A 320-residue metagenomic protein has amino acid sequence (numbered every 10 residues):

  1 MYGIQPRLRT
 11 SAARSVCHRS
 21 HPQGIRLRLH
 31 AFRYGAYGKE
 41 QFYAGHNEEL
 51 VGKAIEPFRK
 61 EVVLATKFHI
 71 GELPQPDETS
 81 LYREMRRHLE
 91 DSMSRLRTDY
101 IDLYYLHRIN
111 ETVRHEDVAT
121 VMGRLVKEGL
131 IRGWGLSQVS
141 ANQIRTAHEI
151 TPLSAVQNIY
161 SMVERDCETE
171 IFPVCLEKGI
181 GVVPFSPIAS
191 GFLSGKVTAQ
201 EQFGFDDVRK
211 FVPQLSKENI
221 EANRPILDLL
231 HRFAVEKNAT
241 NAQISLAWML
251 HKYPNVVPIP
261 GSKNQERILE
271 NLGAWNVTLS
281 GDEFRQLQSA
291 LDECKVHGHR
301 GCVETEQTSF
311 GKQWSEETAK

Functional and structural regions predicted by a protein language model:
M1-V62, E317-A319: N-terminal binding-site loop/beta-alpha segment at the start of enzyme catalytic domains that lines or forms
G3-L8, G38, G71-D77, L193 (+1 more regions): A short acidic, helix-capping loop that chelates divalent metal ions and anchors anionic groups
C17, F32, V51, L64 (+11 more regions): Conserved, mostly hydrophobic/aromatic
I25-R26, S94, K127, L176: Non-catalytic positions within long, well-ordered alpha-helices that form the structural scaffold/packing of enzyme
I70-D166, E170: Glycine/proline-rich, positively charged, aromatic-decorated active-site loop/lid region on the catalytic face
L130-I131, H148-A155, L176-V183, P254-V256: Glycine-enriched alpha-helix->loop->beta-strand junction motifs that scaffold or abut catalytic
C167-F205, T240, L246: Aromatic-lined glycan-binding groove of carbohydrate-active enzymes
F205-E236, H251-N255, L269-K320: Terminal-tail/helix-coil boundary detector
